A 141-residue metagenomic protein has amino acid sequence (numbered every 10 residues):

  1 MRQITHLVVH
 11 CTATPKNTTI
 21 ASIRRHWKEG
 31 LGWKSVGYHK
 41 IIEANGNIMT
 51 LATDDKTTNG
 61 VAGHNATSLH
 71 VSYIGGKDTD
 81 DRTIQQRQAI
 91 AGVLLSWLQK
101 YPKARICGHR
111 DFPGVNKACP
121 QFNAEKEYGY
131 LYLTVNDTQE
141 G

Functional and structural regions predicted by a protein language model:
M1-D55: Short, conserved "active-site rim" segments that organize catalytic pockets and cofactor/ligand binding
M1-T12, A44-I48, T67, I74-G141: Basic/polar, cationic surfaces and motifs that engage anionic cell-wall and phosphate/carboxylate ligands
K28, K34, N59-G60, D78 (+1 more regions): Generic detector of short alpha-helix boundary/capping microenvironments and adjacent low-complexity segments
D54-H70: Short, surface-exposed glycine/acidic/tryptophan-bearing loops
